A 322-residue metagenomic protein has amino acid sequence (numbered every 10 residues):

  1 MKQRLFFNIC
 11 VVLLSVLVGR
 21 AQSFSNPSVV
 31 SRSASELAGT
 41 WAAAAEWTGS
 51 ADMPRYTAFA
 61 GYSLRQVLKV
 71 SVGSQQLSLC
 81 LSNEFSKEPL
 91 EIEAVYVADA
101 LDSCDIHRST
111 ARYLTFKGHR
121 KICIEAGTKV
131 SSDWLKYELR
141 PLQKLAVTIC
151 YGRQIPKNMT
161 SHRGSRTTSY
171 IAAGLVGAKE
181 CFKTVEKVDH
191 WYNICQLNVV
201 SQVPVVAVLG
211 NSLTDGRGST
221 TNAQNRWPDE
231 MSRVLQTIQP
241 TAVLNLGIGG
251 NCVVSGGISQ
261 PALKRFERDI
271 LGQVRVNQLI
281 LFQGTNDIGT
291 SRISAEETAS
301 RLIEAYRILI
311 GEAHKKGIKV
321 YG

Functional and structural regions predicted by a protein language model:
M1-I9: Bacterial N-terminal signal peptides that target proteins for export
Q3, N222, I238, G257-G322: Alpha-helical cap/lid subdomain in secreted, periplasmic, or secretory-pathway luminal O-acyl-processing enzymes
N8, A21-L209, S219-T221: N-terminal secretory targeting modules
N8-V16: Bacterial N-terminal signal peptides
P156-K157, G216-G218, V253-S255, I288-I293: Extracytoplasmic/secreted cell-surface and envelope-processing proteins
V203-P228, G249-C252: Catalytic nucleophile-elbow at a beta strand-turn-alpha helix junction centered on a G-D-S/GDSL motif, marking
P240-V254: Short connector loops at secondary-structure junctions
